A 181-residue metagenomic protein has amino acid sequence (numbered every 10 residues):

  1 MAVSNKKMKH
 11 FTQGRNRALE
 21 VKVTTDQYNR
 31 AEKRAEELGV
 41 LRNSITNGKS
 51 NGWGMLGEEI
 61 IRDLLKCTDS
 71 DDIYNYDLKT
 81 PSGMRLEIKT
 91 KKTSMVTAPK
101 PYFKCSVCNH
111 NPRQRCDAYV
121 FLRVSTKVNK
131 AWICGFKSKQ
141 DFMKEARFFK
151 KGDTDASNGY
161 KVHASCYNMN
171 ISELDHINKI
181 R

Functional and structural regions predicted by a protein language model:
M1-M84, K89-R181: Nucleic-acid endonuclease domains
